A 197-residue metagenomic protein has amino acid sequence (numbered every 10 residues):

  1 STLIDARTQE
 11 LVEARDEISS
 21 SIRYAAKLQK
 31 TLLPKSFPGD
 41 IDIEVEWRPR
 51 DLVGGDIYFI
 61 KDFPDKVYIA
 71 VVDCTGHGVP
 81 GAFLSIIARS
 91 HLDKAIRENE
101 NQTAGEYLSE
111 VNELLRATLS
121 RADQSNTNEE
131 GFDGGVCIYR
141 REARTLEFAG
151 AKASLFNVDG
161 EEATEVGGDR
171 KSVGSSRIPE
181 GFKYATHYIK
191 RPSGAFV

Functional and structural regions predicted by a protein language model:
R7-G194: … and, occasionally, acidic/histidine-rich disordered N-termini of signaling adaptors
